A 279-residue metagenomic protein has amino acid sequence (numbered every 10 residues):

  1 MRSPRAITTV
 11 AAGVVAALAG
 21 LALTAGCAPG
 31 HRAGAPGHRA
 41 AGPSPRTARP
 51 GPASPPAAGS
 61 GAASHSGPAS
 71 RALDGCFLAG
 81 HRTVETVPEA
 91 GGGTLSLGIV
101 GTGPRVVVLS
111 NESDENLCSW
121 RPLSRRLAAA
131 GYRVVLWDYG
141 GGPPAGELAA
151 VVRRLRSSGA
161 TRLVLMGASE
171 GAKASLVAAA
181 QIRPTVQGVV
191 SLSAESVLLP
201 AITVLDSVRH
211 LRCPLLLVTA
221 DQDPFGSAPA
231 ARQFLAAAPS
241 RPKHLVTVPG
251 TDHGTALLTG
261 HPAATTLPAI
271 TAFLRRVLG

Functional and structural regions predicted by a protein language model:
G59-V100: N-terminal cap/lid segment of alpha/beta-hydrolase-fold proteins
G103-P104, N111-E115: Active-site glycine-rich loops that stabilize anionic/oxyanionic intermediates across multiple enzyme folds
S113-S124, P229: The serine-hydrolase catalytic nucleophile loop
S119, G140-A160: Alpha/beta-hydrolase active-site loop
S124-P143: Conserved alpha/beta-hydrolase
R153-H210: Primarily recognizes the serine-hydrolase "nucleophile elbow" in alpha/beta-hydrolase and SGNH/GDSL folds
V204, G226-A236: Short alpha-helix in the alpha/beta-hydrolase fold that links the catalytic acid
L211, L217-T219: Short beta-strand/loop motif that positions the catalytic acidic residue of the alpha/beta-hydrolase fold
